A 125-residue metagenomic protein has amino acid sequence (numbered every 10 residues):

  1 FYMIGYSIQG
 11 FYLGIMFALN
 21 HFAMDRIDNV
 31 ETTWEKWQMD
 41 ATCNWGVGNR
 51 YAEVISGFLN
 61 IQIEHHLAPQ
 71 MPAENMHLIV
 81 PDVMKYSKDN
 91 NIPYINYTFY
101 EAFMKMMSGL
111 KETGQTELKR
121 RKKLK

Functional and structural regions predicted by a protein language model:
F1-K125: Hydrophobic transmembrane helical bundles of multi-pass organellar membrane proteins
